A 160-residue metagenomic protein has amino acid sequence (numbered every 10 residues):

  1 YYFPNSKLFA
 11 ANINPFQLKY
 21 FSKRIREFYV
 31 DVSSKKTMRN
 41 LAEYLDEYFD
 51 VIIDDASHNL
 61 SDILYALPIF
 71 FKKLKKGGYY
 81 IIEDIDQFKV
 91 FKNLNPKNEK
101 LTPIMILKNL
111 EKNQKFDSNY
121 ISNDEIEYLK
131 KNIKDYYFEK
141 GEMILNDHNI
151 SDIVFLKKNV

Functional and structural regions predicted by a protein language model:
Y1-V160: S-adenosylmethionine/decaboxylated-SAM
